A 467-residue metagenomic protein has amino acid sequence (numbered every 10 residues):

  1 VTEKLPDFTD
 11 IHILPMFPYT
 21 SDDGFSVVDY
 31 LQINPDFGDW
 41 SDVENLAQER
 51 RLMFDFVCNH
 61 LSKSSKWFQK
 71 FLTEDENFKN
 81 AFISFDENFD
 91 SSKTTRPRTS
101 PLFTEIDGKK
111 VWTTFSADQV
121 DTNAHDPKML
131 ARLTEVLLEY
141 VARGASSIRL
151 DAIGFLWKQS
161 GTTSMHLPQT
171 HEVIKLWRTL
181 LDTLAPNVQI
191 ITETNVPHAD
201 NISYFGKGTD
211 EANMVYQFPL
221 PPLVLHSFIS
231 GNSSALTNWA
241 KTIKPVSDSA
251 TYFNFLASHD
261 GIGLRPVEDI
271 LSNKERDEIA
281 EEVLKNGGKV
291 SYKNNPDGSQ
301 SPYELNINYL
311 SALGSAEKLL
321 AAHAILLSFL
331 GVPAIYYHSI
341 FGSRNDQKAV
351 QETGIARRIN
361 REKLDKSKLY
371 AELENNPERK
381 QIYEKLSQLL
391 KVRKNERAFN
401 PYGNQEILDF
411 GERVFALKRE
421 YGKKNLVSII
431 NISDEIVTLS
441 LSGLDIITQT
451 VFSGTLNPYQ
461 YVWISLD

Functional and structural regions predicted by a protein language model:
V1-S440, G454-D467: Active-site and adjacent substrate-binding regions of carbohydrate-active enzymes
S442-V451: Solvent-exposed beta-hairpin/edge-strand motifs
